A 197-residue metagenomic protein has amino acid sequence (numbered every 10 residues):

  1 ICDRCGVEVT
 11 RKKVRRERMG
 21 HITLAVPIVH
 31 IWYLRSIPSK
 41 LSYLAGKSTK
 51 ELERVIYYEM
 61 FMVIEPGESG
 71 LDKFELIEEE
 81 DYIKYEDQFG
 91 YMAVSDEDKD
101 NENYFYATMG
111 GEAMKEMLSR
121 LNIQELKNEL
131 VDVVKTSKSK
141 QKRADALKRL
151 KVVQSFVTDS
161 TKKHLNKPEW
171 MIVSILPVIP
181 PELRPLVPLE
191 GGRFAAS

Functional and structural regions predicted by a protein language model:
I1-S197: Conserved core architecture of multi-subunit DNA-directed RNA polymerases
